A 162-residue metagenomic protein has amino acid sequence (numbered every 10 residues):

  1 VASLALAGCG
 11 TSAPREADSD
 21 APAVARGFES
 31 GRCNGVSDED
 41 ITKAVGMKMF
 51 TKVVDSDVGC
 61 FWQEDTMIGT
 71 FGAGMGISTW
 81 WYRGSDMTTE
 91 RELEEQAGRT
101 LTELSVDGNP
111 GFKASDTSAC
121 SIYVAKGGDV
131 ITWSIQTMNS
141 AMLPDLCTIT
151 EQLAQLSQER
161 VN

Functional and structural regions predicted by a protein language model:
A5-G8: C-terminal motif of bacterial Sec signal peptides marking the signal peptidase cleavage site
G10-A13: Bacterial signal peptide processing site
D18-D40: Post-signal peptide N-terminal segment of mature Sec-exported envelope proteins
N34-T51, L143: An extracellular/secretory-lumen and virion-surface interaction module
E39-A44, T66-A73, G128-D129, A154-S157: Extracellular/mature segments of secreted proteins
K48-A114: Short, solvent-exposed recognition patches
E95-N162: A short, solvent-exposed beta-edge/loop patch
